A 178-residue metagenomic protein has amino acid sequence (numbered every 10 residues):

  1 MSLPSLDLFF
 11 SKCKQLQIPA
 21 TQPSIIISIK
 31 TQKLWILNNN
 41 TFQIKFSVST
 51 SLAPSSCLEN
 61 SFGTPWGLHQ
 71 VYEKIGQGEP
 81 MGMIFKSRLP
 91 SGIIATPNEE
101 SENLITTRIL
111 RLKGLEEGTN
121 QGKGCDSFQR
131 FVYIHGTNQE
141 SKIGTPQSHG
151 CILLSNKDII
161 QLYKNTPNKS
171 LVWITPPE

Functional and structural regions predicted by a protein language model:
M1-Y133, T137-E178: N-terminal pre-domains immediately preceding structured catalytic cores
